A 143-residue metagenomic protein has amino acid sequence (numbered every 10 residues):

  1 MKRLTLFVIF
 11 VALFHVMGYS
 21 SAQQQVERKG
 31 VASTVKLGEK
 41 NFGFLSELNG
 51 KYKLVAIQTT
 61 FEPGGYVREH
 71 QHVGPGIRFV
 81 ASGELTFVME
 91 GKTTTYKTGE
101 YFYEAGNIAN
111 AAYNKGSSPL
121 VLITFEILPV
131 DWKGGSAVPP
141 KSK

Functional and structural regions predicted by a protein language model:
M1-F7: Bacterial N-terminal signal peptides that target proteins for export
L4, F14-K53, A137-K143: A short, N-terminal "cap"/entry segment at the start of jelly-roll beta-barrel domains of the cupin/DSBH fold
R28, Y96-K97, Y101-F102, K133-V138: All-alpha RGS (Regulator of G-protein Signaling) helical domain and cognate RGS-like helical scaffolds
L48-Y52, G64-G76: A short beta-loop-beta micro-motif enriched in histidine and acidic residues
V55-T60: Short proline/glycine- and basic residue-enriched helix-capping loop/turn segments at helix->loop/beta transitions
F61, E90-I108: Short acidic-glycine-tyrosine-enriched beta hairpin
V73-E90, E100: Glycine- and acidic-residue-biased ligand/ion/polar-headgroup-sensing regions
N107-W132: Ligand-binding loop in jelly-roll beta-barrel domains
